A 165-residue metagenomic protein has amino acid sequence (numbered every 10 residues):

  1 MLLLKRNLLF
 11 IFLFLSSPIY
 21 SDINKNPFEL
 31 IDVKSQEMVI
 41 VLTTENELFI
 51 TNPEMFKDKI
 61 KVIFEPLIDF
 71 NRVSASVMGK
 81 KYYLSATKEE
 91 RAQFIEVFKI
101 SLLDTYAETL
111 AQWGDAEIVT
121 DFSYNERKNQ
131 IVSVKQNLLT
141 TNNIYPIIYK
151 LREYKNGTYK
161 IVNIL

Functional and structural regions predicted by a protein language model:
L2-I11: Sec-dependent signal peptide recognition, specifically the positively charged N-region followed immediately by
F12-F14, F98: Enrichment for repetitive, rod-forming helical segments
S16-P18: N-terminal signal peptide c-region/cleavage motif recognized by signal peptidases
N24-T109: Early exported N-terminus immediately downstream of N-terminal targeting peptides
A92-I100, D121-S123, Y159-L165: Short secondary-structure transition/capping segments
D104-Y145: Surface-exposed, charged secondary-structure patches
I144-L165: Short beta-strand edge/turn micro-motifs at domain boundaries
